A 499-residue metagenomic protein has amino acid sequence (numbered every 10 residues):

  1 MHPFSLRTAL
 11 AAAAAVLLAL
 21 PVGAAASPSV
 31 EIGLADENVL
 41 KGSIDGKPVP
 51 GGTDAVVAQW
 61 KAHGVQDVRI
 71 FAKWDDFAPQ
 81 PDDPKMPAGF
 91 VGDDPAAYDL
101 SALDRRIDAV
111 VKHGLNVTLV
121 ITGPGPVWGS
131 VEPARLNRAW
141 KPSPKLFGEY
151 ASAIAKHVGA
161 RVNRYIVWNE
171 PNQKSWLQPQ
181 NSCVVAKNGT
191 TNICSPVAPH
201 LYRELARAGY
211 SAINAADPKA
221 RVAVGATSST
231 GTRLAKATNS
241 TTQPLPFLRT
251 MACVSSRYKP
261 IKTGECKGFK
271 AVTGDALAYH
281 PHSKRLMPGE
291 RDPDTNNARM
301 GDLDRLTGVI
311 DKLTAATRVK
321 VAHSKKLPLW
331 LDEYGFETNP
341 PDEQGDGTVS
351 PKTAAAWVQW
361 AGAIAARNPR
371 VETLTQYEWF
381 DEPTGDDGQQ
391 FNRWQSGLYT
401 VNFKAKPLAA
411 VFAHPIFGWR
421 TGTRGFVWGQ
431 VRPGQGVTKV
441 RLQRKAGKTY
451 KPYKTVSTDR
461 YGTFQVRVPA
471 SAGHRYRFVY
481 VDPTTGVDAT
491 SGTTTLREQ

Functional and structural regions predicted by a protein language model:
H2-A26: Secretory targeting and sorting signals
A26-K73: Boundary/entry segment of secreted carbohydrate-active catalytic domains
E31-D36, Q66-D76, N116-I121, N163-V167 (+4 more regions): Structural recognition of the beta-strand scaffold that forms the well-ordered cores of secreted hydrolase catalytic
I44-P48, P84-P87, G92, H157 (+7 more regions): Aromatic-rich peripheral "rim/lid" segments of glycoside hydrolase catalytic domains that contact and position glycan
G46, D54, P144-G148, P196-P351: Noncatalytic carbohydrate-binding groove/subsite architecture in carbohydrate-active enzymes
H63-N239, K284: Substrate-binding cleft and catalytic face of glycoside hydrolase catalytic domains, especially the flexible beta-alpha
K439-A446: Conserved aromatic beta-strand anchor motif in extracellular beta-sandwich/beta-rich domains
G462-V466: Short strand-edge motifs at loop-to-beta-strand transitions and within beta-strands of extracellular beta-rich domains
